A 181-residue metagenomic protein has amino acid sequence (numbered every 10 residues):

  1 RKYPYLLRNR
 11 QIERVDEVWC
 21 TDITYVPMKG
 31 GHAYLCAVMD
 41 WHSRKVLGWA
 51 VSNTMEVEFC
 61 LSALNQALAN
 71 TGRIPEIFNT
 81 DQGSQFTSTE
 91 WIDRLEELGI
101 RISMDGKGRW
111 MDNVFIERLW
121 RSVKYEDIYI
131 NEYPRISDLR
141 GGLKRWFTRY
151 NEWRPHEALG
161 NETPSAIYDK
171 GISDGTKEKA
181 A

Functional and structural regions predicted by a protein language model:
R1-A181: Charged DNA-binding/catalytic regions of mobile-element recombinases
